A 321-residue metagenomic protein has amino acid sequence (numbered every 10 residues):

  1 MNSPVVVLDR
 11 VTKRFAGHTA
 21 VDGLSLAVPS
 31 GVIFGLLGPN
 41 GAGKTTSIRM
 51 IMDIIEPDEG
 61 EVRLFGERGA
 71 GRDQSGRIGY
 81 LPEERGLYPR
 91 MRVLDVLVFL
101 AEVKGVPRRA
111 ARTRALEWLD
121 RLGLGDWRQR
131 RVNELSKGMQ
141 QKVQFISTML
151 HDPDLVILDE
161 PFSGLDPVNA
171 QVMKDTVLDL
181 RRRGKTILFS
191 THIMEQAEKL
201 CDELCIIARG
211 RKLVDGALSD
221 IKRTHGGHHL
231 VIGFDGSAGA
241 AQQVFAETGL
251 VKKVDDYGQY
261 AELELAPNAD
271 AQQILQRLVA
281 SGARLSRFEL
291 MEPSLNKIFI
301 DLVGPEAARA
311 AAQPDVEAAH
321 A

Functional and structural regions predicted by a protein language model:
S3-V6, K13-R209, L213-V214: ABC transporter nucleotide-binding domains
R68-G69, K212, D235, N268-A269 (+1 more regions): Short, surface-exposed acidic/glycine-rich loop or hinge patches that mediate macromolecular interfaces
E102-G105, L250, G304-A308: Non-catalytic alpha-helical coupling and interface elements of nucleotide-dependent molecular machines and regulators
K174-A266: ABC transporter nucleotide-binding domain
A266-A321: C-terminal coupling/interaction segments
